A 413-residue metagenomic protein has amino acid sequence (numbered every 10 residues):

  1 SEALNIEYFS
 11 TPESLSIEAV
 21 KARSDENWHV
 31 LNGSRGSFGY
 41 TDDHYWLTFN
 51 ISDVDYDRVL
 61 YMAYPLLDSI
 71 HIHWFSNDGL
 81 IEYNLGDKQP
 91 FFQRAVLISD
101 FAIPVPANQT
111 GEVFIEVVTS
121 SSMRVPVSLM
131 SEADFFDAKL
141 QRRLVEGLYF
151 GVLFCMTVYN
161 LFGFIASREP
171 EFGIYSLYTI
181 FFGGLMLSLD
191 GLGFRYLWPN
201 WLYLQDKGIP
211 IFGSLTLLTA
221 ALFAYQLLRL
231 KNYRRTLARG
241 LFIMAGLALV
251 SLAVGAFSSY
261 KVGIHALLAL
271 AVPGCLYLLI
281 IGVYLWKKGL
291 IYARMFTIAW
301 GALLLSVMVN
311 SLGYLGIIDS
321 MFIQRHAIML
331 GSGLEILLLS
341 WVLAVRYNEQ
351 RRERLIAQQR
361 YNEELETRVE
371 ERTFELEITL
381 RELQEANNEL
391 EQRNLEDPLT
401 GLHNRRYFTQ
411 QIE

Functional and structural regions predicted by a protein language model:
S1-R142: Soluble non-transmembrane domains of integral membrane proteins
L140-G163, A269-V283: First transmembrane helix
V158-T179: Juxtamembrane interface at the cytosolic side of transmembrane helices
R168, I180, A224, T400: Conserved hydrophobic/aromatic pocket- or pore-lining residues that grip, position, or stack substrates in active sites
G184-Q226, L230-R360, E364: Interfacial "cap-and-anchor" motif at the non-cytosolic start of specific transmembrane alpha-helices
A344-Q392: Cytosolic signal-transmission helices at domain junctions
E391-Q410: Conserved nucleotide-binding and Mg2+-coordinating catalytic segments in signaling enzymes
